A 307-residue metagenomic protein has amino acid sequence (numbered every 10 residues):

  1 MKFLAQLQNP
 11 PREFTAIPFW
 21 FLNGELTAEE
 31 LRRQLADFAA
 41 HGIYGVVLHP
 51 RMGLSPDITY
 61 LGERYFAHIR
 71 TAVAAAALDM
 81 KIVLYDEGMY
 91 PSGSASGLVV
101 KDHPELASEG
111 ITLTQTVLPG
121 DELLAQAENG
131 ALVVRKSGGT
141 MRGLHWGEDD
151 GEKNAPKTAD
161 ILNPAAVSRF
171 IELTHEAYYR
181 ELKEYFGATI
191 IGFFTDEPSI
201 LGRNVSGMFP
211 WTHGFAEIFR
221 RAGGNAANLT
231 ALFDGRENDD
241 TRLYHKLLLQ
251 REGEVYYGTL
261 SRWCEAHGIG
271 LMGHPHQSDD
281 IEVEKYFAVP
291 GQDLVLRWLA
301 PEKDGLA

Functional and structural regions predicted by a protein language model:
M1-P10, T15, L26, E30-H41 (+2 more regions): Mature extracytoplasmic enzyme cores
F14-L26, N204-F215, Y257-E265, Q292-L296: Short charge-dense sequence patches
T15-F21, R51-I58, E152-P164, N238-L249 (+3 more regions): Glycine- and acidic
F19-F21, G45-L48, I82-L84, G192-F194 (+2 more regions): Structural recognition of the beta-strand scaffold that forms the well-ordered cores of secreted hydrolase catalytic
F21-E30, G53-F66, M89, S278-E282 (+1 more regions): Acidic-and-aromatic substrate-binding clefts and catalytic sites of carbohydrate-active enzymes
L35, F66-A77, H175, Y179 (+5 more regions): Short, well-ordered alpha-helical packing segments
A36-F38, A77, T259-H274, I281-A307: Catalytic-core region of carbohydrate-active enzymes that cleave or remodel glycosidic bonds
K81-S94, T189-E197, Y244-E282: Aromatic-lined carbohydrate-recognition surfaces of secreted/lumenal glycan-active proteins
